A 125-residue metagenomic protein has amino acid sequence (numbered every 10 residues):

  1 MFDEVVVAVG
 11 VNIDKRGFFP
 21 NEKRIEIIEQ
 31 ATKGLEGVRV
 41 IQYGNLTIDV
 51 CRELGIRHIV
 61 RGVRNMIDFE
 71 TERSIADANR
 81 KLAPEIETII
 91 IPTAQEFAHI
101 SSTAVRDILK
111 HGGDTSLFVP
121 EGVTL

Functional and structural regions predicted by a protein language model:
M1-L125: Nucleotidyltransferase catalytic core that binds NTPs
